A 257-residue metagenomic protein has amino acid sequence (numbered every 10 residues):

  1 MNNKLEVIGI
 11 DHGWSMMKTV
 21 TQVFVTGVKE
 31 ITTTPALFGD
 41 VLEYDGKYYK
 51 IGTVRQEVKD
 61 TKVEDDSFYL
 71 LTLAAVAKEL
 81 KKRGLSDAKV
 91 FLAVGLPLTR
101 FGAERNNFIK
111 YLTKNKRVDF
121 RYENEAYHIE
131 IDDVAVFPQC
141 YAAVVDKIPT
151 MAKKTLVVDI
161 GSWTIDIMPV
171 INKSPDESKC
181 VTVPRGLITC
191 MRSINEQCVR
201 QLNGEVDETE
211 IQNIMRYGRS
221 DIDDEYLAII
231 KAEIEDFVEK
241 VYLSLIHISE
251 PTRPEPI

Functional and structural regions predicted by a protein language model:
M1-V157, S174-T189, Q201, T209-S249 (+1 more regions): Nucleotide/phosphate-binding catalytic cleft detector across ATP-hydrolyzing and phosphate-transferring enzymes
M17, W163-I167: Short glycine/serine/threonine-rich phosphate/pyrophosphate-binding segments that cradle anionic phosphate groups
L156-D159, T164: Internal active-site segments that recognize and position negatively charged phosphoryl groups and nucleotide moieties
I171: A cytosolic small-molecule/anion-sensing beta-strand core signal
Q197: A contiguous pocket-lining binding segment that forms or flanks enzyme active sites
G204: Short, basic interhelical loop/turn and adjoining N-cap of the next helix at nucleic-acid- or acidic-partner-contacting
E255-I257: N-terminal low-complexity segments that are often proline-rich with Ser/Thr-Pro
